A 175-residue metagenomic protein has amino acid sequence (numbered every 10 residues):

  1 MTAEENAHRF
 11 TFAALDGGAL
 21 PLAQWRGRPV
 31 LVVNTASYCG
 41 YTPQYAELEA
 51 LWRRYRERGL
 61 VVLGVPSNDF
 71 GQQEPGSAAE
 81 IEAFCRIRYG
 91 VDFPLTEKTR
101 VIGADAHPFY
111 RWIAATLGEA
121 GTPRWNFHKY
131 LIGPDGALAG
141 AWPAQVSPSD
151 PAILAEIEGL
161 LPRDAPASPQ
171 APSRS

Functional and structural regions predicted by a protein language model:
M1-A23, P43, H107: N-terminal "domain-start" segment that seeds a small globular fold
W25, A36-L48, S67-F70, E74-P75 (+2 more regions): Short, thiol/selenol-centered motifs that function as redox-active sites or metal-ligating centers
R28-P29, Y38, P43-V65, R86-Y89: Conserved helix-turn-beta segment immediately C-terminal to the redox Cys motif in thioredoxin-like folds
G59-G76, D92-G103: Thiol-based oxidoreductase modules, predominantly thioredoxin-like and allied folds used for disulfide exchange
A79-N126: Short, internal strand/loop/helix patches that form the active-site neighborhood or redox-interaction surface
R111-S175: Thiol-/selenol-based redox modules, centered on thioredoxin-like and closely related oxidoreductase domains
